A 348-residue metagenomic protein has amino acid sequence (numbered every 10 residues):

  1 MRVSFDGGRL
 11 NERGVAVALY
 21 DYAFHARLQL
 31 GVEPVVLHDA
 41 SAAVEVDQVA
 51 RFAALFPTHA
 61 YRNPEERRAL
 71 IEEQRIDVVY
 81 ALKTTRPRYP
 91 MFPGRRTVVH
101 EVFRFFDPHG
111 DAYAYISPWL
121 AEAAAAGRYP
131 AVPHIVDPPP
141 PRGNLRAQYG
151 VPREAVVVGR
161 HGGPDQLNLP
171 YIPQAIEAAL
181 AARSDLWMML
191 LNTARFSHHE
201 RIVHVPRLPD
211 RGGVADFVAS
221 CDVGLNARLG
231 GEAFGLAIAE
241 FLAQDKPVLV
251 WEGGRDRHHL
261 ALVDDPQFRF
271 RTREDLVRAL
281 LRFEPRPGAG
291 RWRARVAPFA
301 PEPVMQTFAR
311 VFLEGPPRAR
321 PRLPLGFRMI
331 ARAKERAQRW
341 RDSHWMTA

Functional and structural regions predicted by a protein language model:
D6-R13, Y20-R67: N-terminal strand-loop element at the rim of the active site of nucleotide-sugar-dependent glycosyltransferases
G14, E284-R336: A charged, aromatic-enriched C-terminal amphipathic alpha-helix characteristic of glycosyltransferases across folds
I76, D216-A233, K246: Acidic donor-binding loop of glycosyltransferase active sites
R104, D111-P141: Donor nucleotide-sugar binding/catalytic pocket of nucleotide-sugar-dependent glycosyltransferases
H134-H198, H204, R211: Conserved catalytic-core segment of nucleotide-activated headgroup transferases in glycan assembly
A215, I238-A243, R257-H258: Short alpha-helical segment that forms part of, or immediately flanks, the ligand-binding pocket in carbohydrate-active
P247-E252: Short hydrophobic beta-strand element within catalytic cores of glycosyltransferases and related nucleotide-activated
V263-E274, L281-P285: Conserved acidic donor-binding segment of nucleotide-sugar-dependent glycosyltransferases
